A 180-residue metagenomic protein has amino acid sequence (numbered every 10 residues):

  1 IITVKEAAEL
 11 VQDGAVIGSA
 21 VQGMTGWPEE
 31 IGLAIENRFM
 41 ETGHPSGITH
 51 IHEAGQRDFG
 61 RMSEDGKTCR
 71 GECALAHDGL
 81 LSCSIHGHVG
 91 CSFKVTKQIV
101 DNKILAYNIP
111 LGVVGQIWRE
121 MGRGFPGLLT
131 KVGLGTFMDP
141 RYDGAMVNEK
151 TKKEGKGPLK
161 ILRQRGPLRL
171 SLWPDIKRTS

Functional and structural regions predicted by a protein language model:
I1-S180: Conserved alpha/beta enzyme-core scaffold
